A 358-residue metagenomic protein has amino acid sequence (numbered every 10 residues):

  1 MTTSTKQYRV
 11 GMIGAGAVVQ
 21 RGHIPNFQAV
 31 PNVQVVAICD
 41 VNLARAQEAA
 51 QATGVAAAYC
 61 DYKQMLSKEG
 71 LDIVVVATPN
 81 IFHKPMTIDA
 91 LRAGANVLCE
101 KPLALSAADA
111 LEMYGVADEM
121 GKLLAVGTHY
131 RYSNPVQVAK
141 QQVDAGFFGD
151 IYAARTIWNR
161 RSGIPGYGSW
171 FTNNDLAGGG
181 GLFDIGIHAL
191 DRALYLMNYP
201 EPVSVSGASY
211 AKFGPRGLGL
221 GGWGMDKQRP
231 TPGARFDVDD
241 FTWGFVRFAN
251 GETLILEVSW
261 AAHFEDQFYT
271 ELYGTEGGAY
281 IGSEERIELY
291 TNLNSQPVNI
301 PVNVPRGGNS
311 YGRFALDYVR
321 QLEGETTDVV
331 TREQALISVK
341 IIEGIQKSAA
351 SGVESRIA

Functional and structural regions predicted by a protein language model:
M1-S4, I73-V75, K122, A249 (+1 more regions): C-terminal helix-rich "cap/oligomerization" subdomain common to oxidoreductases
M1-T53: N-terminal Rossmann-like dinucleotide-binding module
V18, I281, V304-L316, E333 (+1 more regions): Active-site loop of classical SDR/Rossmann-like NAD(P)-dependent oxidoreductases, centered on the catalytic Tyr-X3-Lys
V19, V76, C99, L124-V126 (+3 more regions): Hydrophobic residues in well-ordered beta-strands that form the structural core
V55-Y62: Conserved SAM-binding strand-loop segment of SAM-dependent methyltransferases
K68, D72-I73, P79-N80, K84-Y132 (+1 more regions): Beta-strand-loop-alpha-helix segment that lines the small-molecule cofactor/substrate pocket of alpha/beta enzymes
Y130-R235, G352: Predominantly a Rossmann-like dinucleotide-binding segment in NAD(P)-dependent oxidoreductases
D191-R286, A315-T326: Contiguous beta-strand/loop segments that form the cofactor/metal-binding neighborhood of enzyme cores
